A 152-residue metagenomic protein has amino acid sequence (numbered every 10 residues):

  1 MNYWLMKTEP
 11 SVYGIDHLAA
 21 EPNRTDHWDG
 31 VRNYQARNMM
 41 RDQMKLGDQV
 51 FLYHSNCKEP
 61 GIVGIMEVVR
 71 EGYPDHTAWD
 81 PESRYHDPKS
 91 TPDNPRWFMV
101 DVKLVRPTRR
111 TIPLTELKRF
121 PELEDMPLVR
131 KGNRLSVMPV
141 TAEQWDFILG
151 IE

Functional and structural regions predicted by a protein language model:
M1-L46, Q144-W145, E152: Compositionally biased, charged N-terminal/linker segments
Y3-W4, D26, M99-V100, L135-M138: A broad, low-specificity signal marking well-ordered, structured residues that form hydrophobic/aromatic
L46-F51, V100-V102: Hydrophobic/aromatic beta-strand segments within beta-rich folds
F51-L52, E67: Hydrophobic beta-strand signal
Y53-P60: Short, charged beta-turn/beta-strand-edge "cap" motif at the junction between a beta-strand and an adjacent loop
G64-L135: Aromatic- and Lys/Arg-enriched surface recognition patch
N133, V137, D146-I148, E152: Long terminal accessory segments
